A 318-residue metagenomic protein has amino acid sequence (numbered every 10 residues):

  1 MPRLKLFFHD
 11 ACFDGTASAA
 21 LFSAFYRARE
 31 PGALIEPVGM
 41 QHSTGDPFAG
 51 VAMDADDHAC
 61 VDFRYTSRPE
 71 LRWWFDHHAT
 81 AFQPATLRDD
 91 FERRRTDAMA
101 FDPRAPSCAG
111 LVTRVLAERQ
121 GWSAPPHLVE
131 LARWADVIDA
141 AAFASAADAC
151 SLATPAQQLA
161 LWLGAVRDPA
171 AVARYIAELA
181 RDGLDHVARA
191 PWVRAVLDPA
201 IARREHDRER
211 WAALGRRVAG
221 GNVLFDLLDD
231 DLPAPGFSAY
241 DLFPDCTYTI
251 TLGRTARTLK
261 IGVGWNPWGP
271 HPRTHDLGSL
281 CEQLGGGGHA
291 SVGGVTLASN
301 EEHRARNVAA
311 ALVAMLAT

Functional and structural regions predicted by a protein language model:
M1-L152, R216-A219, L227-D229, A234-Y248 (+1 more regions): Replace "Mg2+/Mn2+-dependent" with "divalent metal-dependent
A142-P233: Glycine-rich, Lys/Arg-enriched anion-binding loops that position phosphate/diphosphate groups for phosphoryl
